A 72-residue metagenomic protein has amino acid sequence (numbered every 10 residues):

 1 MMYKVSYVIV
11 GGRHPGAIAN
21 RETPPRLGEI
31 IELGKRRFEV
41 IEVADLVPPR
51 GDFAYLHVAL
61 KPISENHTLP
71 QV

Functional and structural regions predicted by a protein language model:
M1-H14: Short, basic/aromatic beta-hairpin or loop at an interaction surface
H14-P24: Short alpha-helix capping/helix-loop boundary micro-motifs
P15-A17, R50, T68-P70: Short acidic, gly/pro-rich beta-turn/loop elements at beta-sheet edges and active-site/ligand-binding grooves
R37-L46: Short beta-strand-centered aromatic/proline hotspots
V47-L60: Short, solvent-exposed secondary-structure boundary/capping segments
H57-V72: Glycine- and charge-enriched low-complexity intrinsically disordered segments
